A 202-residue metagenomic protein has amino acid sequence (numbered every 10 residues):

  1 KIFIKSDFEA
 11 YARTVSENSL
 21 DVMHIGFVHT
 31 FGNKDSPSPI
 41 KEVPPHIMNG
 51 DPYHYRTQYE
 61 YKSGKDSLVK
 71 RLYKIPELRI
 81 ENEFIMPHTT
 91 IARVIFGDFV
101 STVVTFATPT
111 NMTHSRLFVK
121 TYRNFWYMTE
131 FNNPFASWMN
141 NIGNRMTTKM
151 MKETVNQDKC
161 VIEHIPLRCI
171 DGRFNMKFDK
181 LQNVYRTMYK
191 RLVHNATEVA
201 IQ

Functional and structural regions predicted by a protein language model:
K1-Q202: C-terminal catalytic domain of Rieske-type non-heme iron oxygenases
